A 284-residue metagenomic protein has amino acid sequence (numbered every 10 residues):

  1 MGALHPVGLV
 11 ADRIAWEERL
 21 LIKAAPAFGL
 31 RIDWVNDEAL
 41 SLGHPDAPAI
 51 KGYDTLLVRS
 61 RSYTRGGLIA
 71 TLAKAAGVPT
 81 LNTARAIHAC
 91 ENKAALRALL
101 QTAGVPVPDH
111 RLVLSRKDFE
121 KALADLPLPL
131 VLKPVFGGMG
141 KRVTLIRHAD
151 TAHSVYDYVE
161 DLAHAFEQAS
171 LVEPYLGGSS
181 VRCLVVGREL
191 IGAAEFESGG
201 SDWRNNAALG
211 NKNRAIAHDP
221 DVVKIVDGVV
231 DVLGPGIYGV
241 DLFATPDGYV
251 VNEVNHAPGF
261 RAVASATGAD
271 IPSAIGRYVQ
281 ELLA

Functional and structural regions predicted by a protein language model:
M1-L81, R85-A86, L114: ATP-binding N-terminal substructure of ATP-dependent carboxylate-amine bond-forming enzymes
L30, W34-V35, T71-R142: A conserved helix-loop-beta module that forms one wall/lid of the active-site cleft in ATP-utilizing catalytic domains
L42-P45, D118-A122, T151: Short acidic active-site motifs
R61-Y63, F136-G137, A257: Short glycine-rich anion-binding loops that position phosphate/pyrophosphate groups of nucleotides and phosphorylated
D109, P129-L132, Q168-V172, I237-V240: A short linear hydrophobic-aromatic micro-motif
L130, I191-G192, Y238, V250-N252: Protein kinase-like catalytic core scaffold
L145-L233: Phosphate-binding site of ATP-dependent enzymes
D231, A244-A284: C-terminal active-site "lid" helix and adjoining low-complexity regulatory extension at the edge of ATP-using catalytic
